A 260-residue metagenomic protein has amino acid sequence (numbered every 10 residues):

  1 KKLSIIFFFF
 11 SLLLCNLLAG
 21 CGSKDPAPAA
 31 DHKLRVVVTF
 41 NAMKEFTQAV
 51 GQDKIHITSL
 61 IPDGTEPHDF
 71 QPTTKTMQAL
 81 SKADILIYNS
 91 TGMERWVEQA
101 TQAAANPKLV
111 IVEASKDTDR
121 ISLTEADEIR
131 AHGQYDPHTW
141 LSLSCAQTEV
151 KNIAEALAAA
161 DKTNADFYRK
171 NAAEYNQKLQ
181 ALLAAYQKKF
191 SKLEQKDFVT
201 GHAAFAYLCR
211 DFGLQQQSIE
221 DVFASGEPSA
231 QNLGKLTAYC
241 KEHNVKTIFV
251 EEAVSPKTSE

Functional and structural regions predicted by a protein language model:
K1-L3: Positively charged n-region of N-terminal signal peptides that target proteins for export
F7-L17: Bacterial N-terminal signal peptides
N16, G20-E260: Extracytoplasmic metal-acquisition and chelation regions
